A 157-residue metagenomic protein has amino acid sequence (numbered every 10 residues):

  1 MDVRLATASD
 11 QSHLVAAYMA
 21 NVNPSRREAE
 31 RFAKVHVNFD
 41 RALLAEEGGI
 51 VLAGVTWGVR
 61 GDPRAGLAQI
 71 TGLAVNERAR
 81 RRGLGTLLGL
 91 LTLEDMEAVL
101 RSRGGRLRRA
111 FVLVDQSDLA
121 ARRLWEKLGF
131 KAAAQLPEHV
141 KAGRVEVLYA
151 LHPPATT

Functional and structural regions predicted by a protein language model:
M1, G66-A68, R106-A110: Residue-level recognition of the N-termini of beta-strands and the immediately preceding loop/turn
M1-S9, L151-T157: Conserved N-terminal entry element of GNAT/NAT acetyltransferase domains
A8-S9, A16-R78, G89-L91, D95 (+1 more regions): Acetyl-CoA-dependent GNAT
D40, R144-Y149: Short hydrophobic/aromatic beta-strand or adjacent loop that forms the aromatic wall/cage of a ligand/substrate-binding
E46-G48, A150-P153: Active-site beta-strand termini and strand-to-loop segments that position acidic
N76-L90, G104, Q116-R123, K127: Conserved glycine-rich acetyl-CoA-binding loop
R106-R122, H139-A142: Conserved beta-strand-loop-alpha-helix junction that forms the acyl-donor binding cleft
W125-Q135: Conserved acetyl-CoA-binding loop of GNAT-fold acetyltransferases
